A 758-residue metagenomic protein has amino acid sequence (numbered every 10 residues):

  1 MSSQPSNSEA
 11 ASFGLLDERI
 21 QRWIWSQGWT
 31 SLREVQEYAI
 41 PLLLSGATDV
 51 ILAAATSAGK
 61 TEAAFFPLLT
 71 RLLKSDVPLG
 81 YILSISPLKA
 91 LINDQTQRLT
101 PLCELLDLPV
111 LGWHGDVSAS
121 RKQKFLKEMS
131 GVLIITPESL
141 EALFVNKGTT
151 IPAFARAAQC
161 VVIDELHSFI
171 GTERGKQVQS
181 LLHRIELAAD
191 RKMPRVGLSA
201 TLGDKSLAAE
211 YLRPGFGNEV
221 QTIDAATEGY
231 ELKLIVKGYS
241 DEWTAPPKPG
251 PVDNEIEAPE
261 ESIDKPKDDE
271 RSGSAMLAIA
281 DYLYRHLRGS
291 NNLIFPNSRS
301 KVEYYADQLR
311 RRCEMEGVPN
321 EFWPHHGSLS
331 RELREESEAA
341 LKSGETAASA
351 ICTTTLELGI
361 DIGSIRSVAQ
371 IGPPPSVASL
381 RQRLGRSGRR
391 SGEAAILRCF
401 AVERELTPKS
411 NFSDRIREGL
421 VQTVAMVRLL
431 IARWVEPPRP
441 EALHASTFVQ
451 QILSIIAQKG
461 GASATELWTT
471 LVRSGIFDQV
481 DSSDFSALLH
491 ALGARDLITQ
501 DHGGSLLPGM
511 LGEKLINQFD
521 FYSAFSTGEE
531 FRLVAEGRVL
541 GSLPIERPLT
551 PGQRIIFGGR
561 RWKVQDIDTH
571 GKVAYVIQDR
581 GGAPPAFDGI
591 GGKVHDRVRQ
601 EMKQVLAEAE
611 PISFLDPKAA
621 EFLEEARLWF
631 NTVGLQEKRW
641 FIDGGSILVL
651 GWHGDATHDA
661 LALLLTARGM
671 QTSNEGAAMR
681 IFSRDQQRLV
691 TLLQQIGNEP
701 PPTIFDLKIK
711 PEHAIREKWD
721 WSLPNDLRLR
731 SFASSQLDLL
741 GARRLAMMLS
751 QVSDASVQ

Functional and structural regions predicted by a protein language model:
S2-W25, S31-E34, Y38-A58, A63-E141 (+2 more regions): Helicase motor core with emphasis on the C-terminal RecA-like subdomain
R22, A432, G528, D568-F641 (+1 more regions): Terminal, basic amphipathic appendages of nucleotide-handling enzymes
H114, I223-T227, N320-F322, G327 (+2 more regions): A generic structural motif
S139, R299-S300, L356-E357, P374-P375 (+8 more regions): Short, glycine-/Ser/Thr-/acidic-enriched flexible segments
V377-S379, S387-V421, A425, W434 (+7 more regions): Long C-terminal interaction/binding lobes of large macromolecular proteins
W434-T550, R554-R561, D566-I567, F641-W652 (+2 more regions): C-terminal accessory/connector segments of nucleic-acid motor ATPases
L506, K572-I577, E675-L692: A generic structural motif
A619, E624-W629, Q636-L664, R668: C-terminal helical accessory/scaffold domains
